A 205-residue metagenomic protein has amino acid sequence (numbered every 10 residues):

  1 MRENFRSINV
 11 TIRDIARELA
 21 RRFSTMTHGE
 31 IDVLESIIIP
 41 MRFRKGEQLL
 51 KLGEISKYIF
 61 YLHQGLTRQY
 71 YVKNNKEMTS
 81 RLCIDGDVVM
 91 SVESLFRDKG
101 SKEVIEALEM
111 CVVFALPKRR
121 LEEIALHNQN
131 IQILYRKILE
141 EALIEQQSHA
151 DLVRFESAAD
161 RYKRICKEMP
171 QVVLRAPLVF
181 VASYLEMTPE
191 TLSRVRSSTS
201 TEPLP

Functional and structural regions predicted by a protein language model:
M1-I39: Cyclic nucleotide-binding regulatory module and flanking cytosolic helices
G46, K57-R68, G86: Glycine- and acidic-residue-biased ligand/ion/polar-headgroup-sensing regions
L49-E54: Short phosphate-coordinating micro-motif centered on Lys-Gly-acidic
N74-V89: Short acidic-glycine-tyrosine-enriched beta hairpin
E77, F96-R119, N130: Ligand-binding loop in jelly-roll beta-barrel domains
S101, R120-S157, R161: A small-molecule sensor/coupling module
E156-P205: Phosphate-/nucleic-acid-contacting segments
